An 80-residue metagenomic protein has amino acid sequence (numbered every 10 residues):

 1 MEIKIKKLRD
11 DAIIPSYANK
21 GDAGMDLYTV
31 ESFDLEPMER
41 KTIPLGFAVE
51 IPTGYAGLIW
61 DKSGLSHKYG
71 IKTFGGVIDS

Functional and structural regions predicted by a protein language model:
M1-S80: DUTPase catalytic domain/fold
